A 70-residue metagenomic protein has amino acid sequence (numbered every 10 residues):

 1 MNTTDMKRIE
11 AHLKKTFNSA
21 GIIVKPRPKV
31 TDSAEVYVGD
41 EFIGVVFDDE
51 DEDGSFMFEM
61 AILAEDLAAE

Functional and structural regions predicted by a protein language model:
M1-E70: Terminal leader/tail segments of proteins
